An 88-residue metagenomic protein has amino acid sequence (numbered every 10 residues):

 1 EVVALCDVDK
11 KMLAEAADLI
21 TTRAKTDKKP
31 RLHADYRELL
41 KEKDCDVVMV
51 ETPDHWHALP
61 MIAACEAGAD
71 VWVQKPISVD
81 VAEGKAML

Functional and structural regions predicted by a protein language model:
E1-D70, A82-L88: N-terminal glycine-/serine-/threonine-rich beta1-alpha1-beta2 phosphate-ribose binding loop of Rossmann-like
K75: Short basic (Lys/Arg) and small-residue
S78-D80: Short glycine/proline-centered loop/turn elements that form peptide/ligand docking sites
